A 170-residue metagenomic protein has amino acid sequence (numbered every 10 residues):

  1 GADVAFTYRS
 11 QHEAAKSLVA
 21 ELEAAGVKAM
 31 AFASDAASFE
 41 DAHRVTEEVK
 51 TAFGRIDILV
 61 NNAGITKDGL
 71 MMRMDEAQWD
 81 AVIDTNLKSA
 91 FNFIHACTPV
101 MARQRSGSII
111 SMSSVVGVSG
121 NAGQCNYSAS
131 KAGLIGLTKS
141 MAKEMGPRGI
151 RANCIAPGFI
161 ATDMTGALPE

Functional and structural regions predicted by a protein language model:
A2-K16: Conserved glycine-rich Rossmann-like NAD(P)H-binding loop of the short-chain dehydrogenase/reductase
H12-E13, A33-V45, E76: The beta1-alpha1 cofactor-binding region of Rossmann-like NAD(H)/NADP(H)-dependent oxidoreductases
L70-M71, Q78-I83, T165: Substrate-binding pocket helix/loop in short-chain dehydrogenase/reductase
M72, S119-C125, P147-R148: Active-site loop immediately N-terminal to the catalytic Tyr-X3-Lys motif of short-chain dehydrogenase/reductase
I94, S130, T138: Active-site helix of classical SDR
P99, K143-P147: Alpha-helical segment proximal to the catalytic Tyr-Lys
S114: Residue(s) in the substrate-gating loop at a strand-loop-helix junction that position the organic substrate next
